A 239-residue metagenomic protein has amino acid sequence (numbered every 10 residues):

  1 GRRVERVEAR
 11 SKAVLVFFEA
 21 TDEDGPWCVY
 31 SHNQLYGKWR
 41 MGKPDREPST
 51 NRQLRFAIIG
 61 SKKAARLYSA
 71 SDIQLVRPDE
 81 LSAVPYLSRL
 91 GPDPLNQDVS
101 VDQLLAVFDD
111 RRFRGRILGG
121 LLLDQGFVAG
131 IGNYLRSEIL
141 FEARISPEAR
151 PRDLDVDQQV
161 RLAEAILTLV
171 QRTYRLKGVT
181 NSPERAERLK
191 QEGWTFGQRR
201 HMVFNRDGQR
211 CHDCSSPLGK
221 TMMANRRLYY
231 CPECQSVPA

Functional and structural regions predicted by a protein language model:
G1-E5: A glycine-biased structural micro-motif
E8, V107-A239: Basic, nucleic-acid-binding surfaces and adjacent catalytic neighborhoods in DNA/RNA-processing proteins
A9, T21-D24: Short strand-connecting beta-turns/loops that link adjacent beta-strands
V16-E19: Short beta-strand segments that buttress and anchor functional surface loops
D24-G130, L135-E142: Phosphate/anion-contacting hairpin/loop surfaces
